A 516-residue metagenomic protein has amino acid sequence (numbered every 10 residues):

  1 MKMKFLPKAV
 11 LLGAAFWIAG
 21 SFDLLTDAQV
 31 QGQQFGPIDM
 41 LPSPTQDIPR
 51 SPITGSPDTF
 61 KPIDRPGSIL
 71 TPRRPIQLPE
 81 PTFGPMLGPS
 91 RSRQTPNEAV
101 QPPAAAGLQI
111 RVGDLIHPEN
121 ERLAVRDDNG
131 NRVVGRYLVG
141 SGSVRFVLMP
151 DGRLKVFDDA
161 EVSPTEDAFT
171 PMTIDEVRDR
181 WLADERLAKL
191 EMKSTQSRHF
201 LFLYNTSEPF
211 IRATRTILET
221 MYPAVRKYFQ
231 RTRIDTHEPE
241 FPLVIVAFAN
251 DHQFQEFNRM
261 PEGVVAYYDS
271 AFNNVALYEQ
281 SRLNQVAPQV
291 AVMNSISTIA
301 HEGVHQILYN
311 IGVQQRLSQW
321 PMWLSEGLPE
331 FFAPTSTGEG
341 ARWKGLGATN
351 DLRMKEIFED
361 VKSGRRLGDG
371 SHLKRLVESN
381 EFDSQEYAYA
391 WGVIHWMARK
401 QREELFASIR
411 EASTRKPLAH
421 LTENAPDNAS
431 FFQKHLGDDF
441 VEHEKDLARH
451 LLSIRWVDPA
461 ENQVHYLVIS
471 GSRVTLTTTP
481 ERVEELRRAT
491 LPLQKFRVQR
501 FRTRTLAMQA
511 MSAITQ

Functional and structural regions predicted by a protein language model:
M1-Q33: Sec-dependent N-terminal signal peptides
W17-L24, N310, T335, E339: Short hydrophobic alpha-helical membrane-anchoring segments
D23-R233, F358: Compositionally biased alpha-helical segments
P62, P85, S408, F431 (+4 more regions): Charge-rich, solvent-exposed alpha-helical interaction surfaces
N131-G135, R153-F157, F210-R212, Q253-Q255 (+4 more regions): Short, surface-exposed beta-strand/loop "edge" segments at domain boundaries and coil↔beta transitions
A188, Y267-R282, N294, R316-E481: Acidic/His/Gly-enriched intrinsically disordered linker/tail segments that often contain short helix/coil "MoRF-like"
K189-P321, K416-F431: Juxtacatalytic substrate-recognition/specificity segment
V464-Q516: Non-catalytic terminal regions of proteins
